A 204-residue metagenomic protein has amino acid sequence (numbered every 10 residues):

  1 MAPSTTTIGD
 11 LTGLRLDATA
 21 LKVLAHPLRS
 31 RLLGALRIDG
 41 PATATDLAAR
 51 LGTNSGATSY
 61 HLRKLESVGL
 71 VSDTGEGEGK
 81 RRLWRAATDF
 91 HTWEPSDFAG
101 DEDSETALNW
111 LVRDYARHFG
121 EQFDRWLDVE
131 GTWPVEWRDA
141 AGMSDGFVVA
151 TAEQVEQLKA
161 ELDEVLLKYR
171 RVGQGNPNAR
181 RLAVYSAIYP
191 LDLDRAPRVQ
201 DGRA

Functional and structural regions predicted by a protein language model:
M1-L24: N-terminal leader segment of winged-helix/HTH proteins
K22-H26, T43, S72, E76-F98: Short, cationic-aromatic polyanion-contact patches
S30-G34: Pre-recognition alpha-helix immediately N-terminal to the DNA-recognition helix within helix-turn-helix or winged-helix
D46-R50: A short acidic, leucine-rich amphipathic alpha-helix
V68-G69: Glycine-centered, phosphate/nucleic-acid-interacting loop/turn motifs that mediate DNA/RNA or nucleotide
A87-G146: Amphipathic alpha-helical dimerization/coiled-coil segments that flank or bridge DNA-binding/regulatory modules
T132-A204: Charged, low-complexity intrinsically disordered regulatory/assembly segments
